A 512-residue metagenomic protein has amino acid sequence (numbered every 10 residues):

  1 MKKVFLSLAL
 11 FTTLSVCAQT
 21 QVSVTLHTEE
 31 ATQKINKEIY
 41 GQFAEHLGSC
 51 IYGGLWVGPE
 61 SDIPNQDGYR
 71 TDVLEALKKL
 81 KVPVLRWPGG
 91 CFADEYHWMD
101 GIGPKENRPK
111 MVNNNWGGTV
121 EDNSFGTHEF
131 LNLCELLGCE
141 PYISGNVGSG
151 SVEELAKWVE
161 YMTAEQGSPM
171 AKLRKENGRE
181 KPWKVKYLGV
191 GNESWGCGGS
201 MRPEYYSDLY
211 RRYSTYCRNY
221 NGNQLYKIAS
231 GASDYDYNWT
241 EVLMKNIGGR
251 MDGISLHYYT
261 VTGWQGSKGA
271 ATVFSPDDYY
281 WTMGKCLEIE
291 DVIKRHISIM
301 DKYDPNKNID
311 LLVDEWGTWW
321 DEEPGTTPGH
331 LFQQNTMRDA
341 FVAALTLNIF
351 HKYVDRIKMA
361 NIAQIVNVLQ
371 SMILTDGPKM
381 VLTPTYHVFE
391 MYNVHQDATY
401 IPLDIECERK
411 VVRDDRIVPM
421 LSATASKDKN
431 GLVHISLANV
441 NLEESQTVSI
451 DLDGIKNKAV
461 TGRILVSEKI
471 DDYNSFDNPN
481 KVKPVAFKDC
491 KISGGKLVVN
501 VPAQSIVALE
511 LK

Functional and structural regions predicted by a protein language model:
M1-Q21: Bacterial Sec-dependent N-terminal signal peptides
L10, G126, S275-D277: Alpha-helix capping and helix-coil boundary motifs
A18-G253, C286-E290, K294-E322, T326-K512: Non-catalytic accessory regions flanking glycosidase/transglycosidase catalytic cores in CAZymes
L256: Histidine-centered catalytic micro-motifs
Y259-Y280, T326: Active-site His/acidic residue clusters
